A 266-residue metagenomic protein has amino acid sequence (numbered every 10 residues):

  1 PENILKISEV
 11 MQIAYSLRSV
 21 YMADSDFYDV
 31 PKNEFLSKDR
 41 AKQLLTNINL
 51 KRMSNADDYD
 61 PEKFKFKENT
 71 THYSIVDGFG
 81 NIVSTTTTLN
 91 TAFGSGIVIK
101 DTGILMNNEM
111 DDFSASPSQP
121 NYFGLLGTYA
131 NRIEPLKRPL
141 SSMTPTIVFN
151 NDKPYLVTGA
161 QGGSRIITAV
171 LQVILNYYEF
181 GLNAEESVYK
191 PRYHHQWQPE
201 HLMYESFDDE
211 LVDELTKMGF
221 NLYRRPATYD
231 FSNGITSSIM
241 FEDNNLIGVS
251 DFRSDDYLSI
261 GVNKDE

Functional and structural regions predicted by a protein language model:
P1-L89, D101-T102, P117-S118, L126 (+1 more regions): Internal maturation/activation junctions in enzymes
N47-I48, S54, D58, E68 (+1 more regions): Cofactor-centric catalytic regions
E62-F66, N131-P139, A227-F231: Short Gly/Pro-enriched turn/cap motifs at secondary-structure boundaries
E68-Y73, I82, S141-T146, I235-T236: Short glycine-rich loop/turn motifs
F79, K137, E179-F231: Extended C-terminal subregions enriched in glycine
I82-N150, F180, A184: Active-site rim segments in enzyme catalytic domains, especially the processed small/beta chain of N-terminal
A160-L182: Alpha-helical support elements that line or immediately flank enzyme active sites and cofactor-binding pockets
